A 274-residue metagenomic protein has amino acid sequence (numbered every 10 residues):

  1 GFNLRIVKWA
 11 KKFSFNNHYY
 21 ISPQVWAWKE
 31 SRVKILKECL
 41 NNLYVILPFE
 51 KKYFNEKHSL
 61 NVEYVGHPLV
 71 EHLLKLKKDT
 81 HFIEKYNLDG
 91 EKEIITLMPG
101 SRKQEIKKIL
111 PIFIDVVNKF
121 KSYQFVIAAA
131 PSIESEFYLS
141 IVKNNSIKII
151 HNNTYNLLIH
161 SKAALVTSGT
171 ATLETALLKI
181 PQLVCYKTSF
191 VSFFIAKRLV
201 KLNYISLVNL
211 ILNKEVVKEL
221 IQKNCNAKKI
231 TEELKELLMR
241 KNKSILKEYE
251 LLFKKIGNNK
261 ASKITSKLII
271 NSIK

Functional and structural regions predicted by a protein language model:
G1-K274: Nucleotide-activated sugar donor-binding and catalytic core shared by glycosyltransferases and related lipid-linked
